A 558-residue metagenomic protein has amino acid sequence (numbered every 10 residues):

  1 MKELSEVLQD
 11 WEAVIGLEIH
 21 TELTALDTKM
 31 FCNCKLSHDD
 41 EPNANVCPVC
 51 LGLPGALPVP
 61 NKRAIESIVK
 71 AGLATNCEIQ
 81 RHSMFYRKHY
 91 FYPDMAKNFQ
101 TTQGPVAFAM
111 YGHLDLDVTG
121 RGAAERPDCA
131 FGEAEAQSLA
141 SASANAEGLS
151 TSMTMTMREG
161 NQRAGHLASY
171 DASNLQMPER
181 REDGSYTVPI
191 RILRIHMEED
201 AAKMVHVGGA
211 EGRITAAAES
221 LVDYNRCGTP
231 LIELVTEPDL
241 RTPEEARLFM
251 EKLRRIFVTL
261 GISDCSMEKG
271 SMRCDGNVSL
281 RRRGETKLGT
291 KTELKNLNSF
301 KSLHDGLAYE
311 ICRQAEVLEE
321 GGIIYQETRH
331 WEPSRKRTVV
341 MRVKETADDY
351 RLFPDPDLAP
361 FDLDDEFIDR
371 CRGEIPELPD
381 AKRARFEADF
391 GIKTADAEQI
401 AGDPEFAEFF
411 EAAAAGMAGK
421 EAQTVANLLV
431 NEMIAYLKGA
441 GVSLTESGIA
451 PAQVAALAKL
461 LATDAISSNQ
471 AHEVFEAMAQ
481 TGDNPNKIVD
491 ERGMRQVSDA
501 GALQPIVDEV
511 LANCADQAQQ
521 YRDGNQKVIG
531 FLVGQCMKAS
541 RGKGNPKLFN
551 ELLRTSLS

Functional and structural regions predicted by a protein language model:
M1-E135, G148-E377, T394, M417-K420 (+1 more regions): Basic, nucleic-acid-interacting segments
Q9, A415-V425, A465-I466, D523-Q526: Structural motif
E18, E310, A413, L428 (+7 more regions): Amphipathic alpha-helical segments in well-ordered regions
G270-R282, R351, E387-A412, A422-G439 (+3 more regions): Core structural elements
F367-E374, A381, A412-K420, V454-I466: Extended, non-catalytic structural segments that build the interaction scaffolds of large macromolecular assemblies
L444-A455, K459, S468-A539: Strongly charged, low-complexity linkers/loops
V507, N513, Q519, K547-S558: A carboxyl-terminal module marker
S540-P546: Short, basic interhelical loop/turn and adjoining N-cap of the next helix at nucleic-acid- or acidic-partner-contacting
